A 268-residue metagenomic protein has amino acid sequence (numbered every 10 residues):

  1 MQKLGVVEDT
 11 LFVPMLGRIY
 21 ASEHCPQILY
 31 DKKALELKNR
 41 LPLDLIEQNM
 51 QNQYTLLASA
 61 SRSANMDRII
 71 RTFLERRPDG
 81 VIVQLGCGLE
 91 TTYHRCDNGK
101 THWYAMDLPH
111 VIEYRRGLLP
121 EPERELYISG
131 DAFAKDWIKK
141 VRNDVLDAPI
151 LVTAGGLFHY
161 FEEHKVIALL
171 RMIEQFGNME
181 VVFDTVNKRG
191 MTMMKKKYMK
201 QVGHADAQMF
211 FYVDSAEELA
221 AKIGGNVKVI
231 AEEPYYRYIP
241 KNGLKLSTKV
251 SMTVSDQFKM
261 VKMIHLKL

Functional and structural regions predicted by a protein language model:
M1-V83, C87-G130: Rossmann-like AdoMet
D136-L146: Short amphipathic alpha-helix with an adjacent loop that forms part of the alpha/beta core around
V152-T153: A conserved beta-strand element that flanks and buttresses the S-adenosyl-L-methionine
Y160-F176: A short, conserved alpha-helix within the catalytic core of class I
Q175-K188: Conserved beta-strand signature within the Rossmann-like core of class I S-adenosyl-L-methionine
T192-A207: Short, glycine-/aromatic-enriched active-site segment of Class I SAM-dependent methyltransferases
A207-P234: Short alpha-helix
V227-M252: Conserved catalytic loop of SAM-dependent methyltransferase domains
